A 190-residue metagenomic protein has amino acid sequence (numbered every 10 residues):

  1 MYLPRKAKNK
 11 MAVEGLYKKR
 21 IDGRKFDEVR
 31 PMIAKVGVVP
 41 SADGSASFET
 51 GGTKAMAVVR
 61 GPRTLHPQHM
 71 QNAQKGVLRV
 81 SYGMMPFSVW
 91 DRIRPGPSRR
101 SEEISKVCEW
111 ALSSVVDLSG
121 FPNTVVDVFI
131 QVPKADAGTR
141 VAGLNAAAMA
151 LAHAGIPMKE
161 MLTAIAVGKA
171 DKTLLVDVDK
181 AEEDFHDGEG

Functional and structural regions predicted by a protein language model:
M1-G190: Polyanion-binding surfaces on beta-sheet-dominated domains and ring/shell assemblies
